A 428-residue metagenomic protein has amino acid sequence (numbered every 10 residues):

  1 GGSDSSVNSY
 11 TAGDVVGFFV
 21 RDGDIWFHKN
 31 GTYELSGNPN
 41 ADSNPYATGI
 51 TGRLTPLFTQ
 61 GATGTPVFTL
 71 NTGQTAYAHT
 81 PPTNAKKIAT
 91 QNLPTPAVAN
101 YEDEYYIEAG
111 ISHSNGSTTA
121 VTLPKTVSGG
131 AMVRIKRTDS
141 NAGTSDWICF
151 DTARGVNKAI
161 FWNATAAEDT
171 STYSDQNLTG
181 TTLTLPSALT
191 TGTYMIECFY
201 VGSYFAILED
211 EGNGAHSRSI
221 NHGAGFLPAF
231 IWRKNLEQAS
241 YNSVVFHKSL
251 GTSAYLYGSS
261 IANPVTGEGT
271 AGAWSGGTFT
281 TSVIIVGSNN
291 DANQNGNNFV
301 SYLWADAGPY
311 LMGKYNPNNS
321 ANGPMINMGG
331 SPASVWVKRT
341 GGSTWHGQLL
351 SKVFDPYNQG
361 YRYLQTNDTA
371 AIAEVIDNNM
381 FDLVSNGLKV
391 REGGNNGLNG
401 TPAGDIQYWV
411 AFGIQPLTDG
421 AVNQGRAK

Functional and structural regions predicted by a protein language model:
G1-K428: Surface-exposed molecular-recognition determinants
